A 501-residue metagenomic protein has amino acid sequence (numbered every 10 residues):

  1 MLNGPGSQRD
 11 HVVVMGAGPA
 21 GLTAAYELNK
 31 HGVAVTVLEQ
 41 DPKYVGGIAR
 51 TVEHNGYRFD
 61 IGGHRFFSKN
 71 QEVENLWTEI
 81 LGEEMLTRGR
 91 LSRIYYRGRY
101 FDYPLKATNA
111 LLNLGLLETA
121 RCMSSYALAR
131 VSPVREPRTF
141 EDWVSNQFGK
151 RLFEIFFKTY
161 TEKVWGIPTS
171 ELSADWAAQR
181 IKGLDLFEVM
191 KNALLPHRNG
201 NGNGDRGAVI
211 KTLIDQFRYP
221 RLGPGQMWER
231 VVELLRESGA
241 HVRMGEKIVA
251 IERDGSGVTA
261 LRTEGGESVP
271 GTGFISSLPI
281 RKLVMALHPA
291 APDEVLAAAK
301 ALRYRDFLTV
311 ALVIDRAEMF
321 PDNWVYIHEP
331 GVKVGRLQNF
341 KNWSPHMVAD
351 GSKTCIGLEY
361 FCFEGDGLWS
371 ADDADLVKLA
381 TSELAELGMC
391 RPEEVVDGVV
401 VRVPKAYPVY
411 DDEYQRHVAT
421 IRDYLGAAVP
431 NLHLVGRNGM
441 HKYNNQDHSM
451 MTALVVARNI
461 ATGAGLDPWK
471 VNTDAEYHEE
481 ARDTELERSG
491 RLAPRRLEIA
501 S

Functional and structural regions predicted by a protein language model:
M1-R9: A short, basic/flexible loop-to-alpha-helix module at the beginning of a structural domain
S7, H31, P220, M244-E393 (+6 more regions): Mid-domain catalytic core of redox enzymes that form a hydrophobic substrate pocket/lid adjacent to a catalytic redox
D10-V37: N-terminal Rossmann-like FAD-binding beta1-loop-alpha1 element of flavoenzymes
N29-E53: Glycine-rich FAD pyrophosphate-binding loop
N55-P133, D142: Dinucleotide-binding Rossmann-like beta1-alpha1 core, especially the glycine-rich loop that anchors the ADP
E72-Y103, F148-E154, L234-V242, V249-T259: Feature captures the FAD/FMN-dependent oxidoreductase FAD-binding
A120-I251, T259: Active-site/ligand-binding neighborhood in enzyme catalytic cores
V401-P404, D412-S501: C-terminal lid/capping helical subdomain adjacent to the catalytic/cofactor pocket in oxidative enzymes
